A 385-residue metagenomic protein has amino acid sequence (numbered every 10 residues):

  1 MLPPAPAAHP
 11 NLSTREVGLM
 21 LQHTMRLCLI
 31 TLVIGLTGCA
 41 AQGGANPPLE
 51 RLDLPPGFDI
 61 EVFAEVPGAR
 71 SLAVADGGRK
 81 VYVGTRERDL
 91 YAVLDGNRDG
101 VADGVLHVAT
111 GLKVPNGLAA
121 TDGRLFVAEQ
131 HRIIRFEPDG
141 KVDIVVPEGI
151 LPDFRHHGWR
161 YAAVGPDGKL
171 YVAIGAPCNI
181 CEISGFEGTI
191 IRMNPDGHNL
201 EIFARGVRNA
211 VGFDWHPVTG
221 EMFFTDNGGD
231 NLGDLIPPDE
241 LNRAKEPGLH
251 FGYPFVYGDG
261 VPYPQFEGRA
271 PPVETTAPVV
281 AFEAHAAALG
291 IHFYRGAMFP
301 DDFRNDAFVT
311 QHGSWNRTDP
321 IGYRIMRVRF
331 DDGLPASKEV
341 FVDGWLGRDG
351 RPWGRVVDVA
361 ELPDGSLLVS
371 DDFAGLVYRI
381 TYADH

Functional and structural regions predicted by a protein language model:
Q42-L54, W159, A176-N179, M193-H198 (+5 more regions): Beta-propeller domain segments
E61-R86, A287-F293, V309: Beta-strand-rich domains and repeat architectures in extracellular enzymes and scaffolds, especially beta-propellers
V62-P67, L106-G111, V145-F154, I202-G206 (+3 more regions): Surface loop/turn motifs at the tips and blade-to-blade linkers of beta-strand repeat domains
L72, L118, A162, A210-F213 (+2 more regions): Hydrophobic core register within WD40 beta-propeller blades
K80-Y82, R124-V127, K169-A173, E221-T225 (+2 more regions): Conserved beta-propeller blade signature
R98-G104, G140: Acidic, glycine-anchored loop motifs typical of Ca2+
H131-G165, A173-A176: Asp-box/WD-like beta-propeller blade repeats and closely related beta-sheet repeat scaffolds
A360-H385: Blade-level signature of beta-propeller repeat domains, shared across WD40, Kelch, NHL, RCC1 and BNR/Asp-box propellers
